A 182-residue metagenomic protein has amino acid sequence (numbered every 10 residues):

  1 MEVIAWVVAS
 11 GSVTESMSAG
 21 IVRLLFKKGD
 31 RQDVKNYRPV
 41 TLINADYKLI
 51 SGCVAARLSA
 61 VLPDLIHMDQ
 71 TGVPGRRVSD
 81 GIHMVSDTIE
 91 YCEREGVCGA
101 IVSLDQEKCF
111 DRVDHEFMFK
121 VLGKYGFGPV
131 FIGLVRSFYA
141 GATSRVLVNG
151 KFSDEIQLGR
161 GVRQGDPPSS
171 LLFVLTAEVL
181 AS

Functional and structural regions predicted by a protein language model:
M1-S182: Conserved pre-catalytic core of RNA-dependent polymerases
